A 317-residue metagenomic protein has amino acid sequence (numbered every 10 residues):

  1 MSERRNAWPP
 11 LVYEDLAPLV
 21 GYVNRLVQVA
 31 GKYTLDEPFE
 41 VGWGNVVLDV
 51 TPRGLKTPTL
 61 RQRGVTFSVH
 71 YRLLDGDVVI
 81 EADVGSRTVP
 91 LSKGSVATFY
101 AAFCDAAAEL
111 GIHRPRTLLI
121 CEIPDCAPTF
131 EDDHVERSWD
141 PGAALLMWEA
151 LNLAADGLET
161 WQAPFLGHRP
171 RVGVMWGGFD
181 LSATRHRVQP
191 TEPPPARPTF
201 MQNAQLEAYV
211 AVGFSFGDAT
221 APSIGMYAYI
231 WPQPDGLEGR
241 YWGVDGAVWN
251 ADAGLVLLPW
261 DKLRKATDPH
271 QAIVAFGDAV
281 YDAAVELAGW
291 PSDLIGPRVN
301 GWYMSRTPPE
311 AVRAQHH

Functional and structural regions predicted by a protein language model:
M1, W249-H317: TerminUS-proximal long segments
S2-T66: N-terminal ordered "arm"
G42, A196-P198, Y303-T307: Intrinsically disordered, low-complexity linker/tail regions enriched in polar/charged residues
L48-C126: Long, hydrophobic/aromatic-enriched structural stretches that serve as scaffold segments
T59-R61, L237-G243, D268-A272: Short conserved micro-motifs at the rims of enzyme active sites and ligand-binding pockets
V65, H70, T98, A102 (+3 more regions): Ser/Thr/Asn(+Pro)-rich, low-complexity disordered segments
E131-D218: Aromatic/basic-lined ligand-recognition segments that form π-stacking hydrophobic pockets flanked by Lys/Arg to engage
E207-L257: Low-complexity, glycine/alanine/valine/leucine- and proline-rich hydrophobic stretches
